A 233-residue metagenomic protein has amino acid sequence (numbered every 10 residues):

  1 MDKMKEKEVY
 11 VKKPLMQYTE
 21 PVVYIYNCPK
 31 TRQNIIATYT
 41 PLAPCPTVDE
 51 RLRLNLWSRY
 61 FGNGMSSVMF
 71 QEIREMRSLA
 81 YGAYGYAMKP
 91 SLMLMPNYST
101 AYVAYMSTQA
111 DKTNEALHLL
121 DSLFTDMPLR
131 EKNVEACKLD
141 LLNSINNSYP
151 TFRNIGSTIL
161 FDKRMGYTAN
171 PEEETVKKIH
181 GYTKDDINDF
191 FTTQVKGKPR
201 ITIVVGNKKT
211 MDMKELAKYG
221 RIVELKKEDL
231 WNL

Functional and structural regions predicted by a protein language model:
M1, L54-M65, L119-D126: Bilobed periplasmic-binding protein/Venus flytrap-like ligand-binding cleft at the lobe interface of extracytoplasmic
M1-P44, V204-L233: An aromatic/glycine/proline-enriched structural segment found at the starts of mature extracellular/organellar domains
Y26-C28, M93-P96, T193-Q194: Replace "in large, NTP-powered and nucleic-acid-processing enzymes" with "in large, NTP-powered factors and other
Q33-P44, F70-D126, E131-K184, G197-V205: M16 family metallopeptidases and their MPP-like homologs
T38, V48-N63, S67-Q71: Active/ligand-binding-proximal structured segments within catalytic/core domains that scaffold catalytic residues
T47-E50, A116, M213: Solvent-exposed, non-transmembrane alpha-helical starts
E173, K178-Q194, K198, V204-N207 (+1 more regions): C-terminal soluble interaction/assembly domains
